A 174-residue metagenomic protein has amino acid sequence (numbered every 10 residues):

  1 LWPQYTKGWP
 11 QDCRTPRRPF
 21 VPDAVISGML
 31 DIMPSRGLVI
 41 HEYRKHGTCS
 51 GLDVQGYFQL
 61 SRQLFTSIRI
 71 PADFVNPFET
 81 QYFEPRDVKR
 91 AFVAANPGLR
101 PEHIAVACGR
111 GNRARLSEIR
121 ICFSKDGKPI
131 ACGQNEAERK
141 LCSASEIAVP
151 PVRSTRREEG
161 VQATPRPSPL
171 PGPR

Functional and structural regions predicted by a protein language model:
L1-G28: An N-terminal structural lobe/cap that precedes and organizes the functional/catalytic core across diverse proteins
P22-R174: C-terminal, well-folded lobe of enzymatic/effector domains
